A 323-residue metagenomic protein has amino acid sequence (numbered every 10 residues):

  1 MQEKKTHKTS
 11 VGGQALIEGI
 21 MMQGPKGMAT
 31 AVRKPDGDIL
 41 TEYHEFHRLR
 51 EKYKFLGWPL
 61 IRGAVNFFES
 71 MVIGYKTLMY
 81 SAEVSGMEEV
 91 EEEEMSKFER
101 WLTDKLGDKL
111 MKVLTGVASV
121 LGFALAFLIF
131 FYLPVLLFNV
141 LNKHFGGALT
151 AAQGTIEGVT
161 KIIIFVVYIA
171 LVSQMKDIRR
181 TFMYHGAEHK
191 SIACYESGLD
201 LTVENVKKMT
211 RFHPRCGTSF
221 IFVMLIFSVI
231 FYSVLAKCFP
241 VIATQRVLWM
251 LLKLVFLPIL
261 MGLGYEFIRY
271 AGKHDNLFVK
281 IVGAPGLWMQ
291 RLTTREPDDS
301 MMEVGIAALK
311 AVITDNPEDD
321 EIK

Functional and structural regions predicted by a protein language model:
M1-E89, E93: Divalent-cation
Q2-G12, L16, I20-M22, A151 (+3 more regions): Polar-ligand-bearing catalytic/cofactor-coordination segments of membrane-embedded or membrane-tethered inner-membrane
Q2-S10, A15-L16, R50-G57, F98-T115 (+2 more regions): Cytosolic juxtamembrane amphipathic/interface segments immediately preceding and feeding into a transmembrane helix
F55-Y80, E157-F182, L257-K273: Hydrophobic alpha-helical membrane-embedded segments
Y80, G122-G146, M224-L251, Y265: Juxtamembrane "helix exit" motif at the C-terminal ends of alpha-helical transmembrane segments in multi-pass membrane
E91-F145, L149-M175: Hydrophobic alpha-helical segments characteristic of transmembrane helices in integral membrane transporters
R100-K109, F138-T155, K237-L251, Y270-K280 (+1 more regions): Membrane interface segments of multi-pass transport proteins and intramembrane proteases
A118-F123, Q153, E157, K161-F165 (+6 more regions): Pore-lining and gate-forming transmembrane alpha-helices of multi-pass membrane transport proteins
